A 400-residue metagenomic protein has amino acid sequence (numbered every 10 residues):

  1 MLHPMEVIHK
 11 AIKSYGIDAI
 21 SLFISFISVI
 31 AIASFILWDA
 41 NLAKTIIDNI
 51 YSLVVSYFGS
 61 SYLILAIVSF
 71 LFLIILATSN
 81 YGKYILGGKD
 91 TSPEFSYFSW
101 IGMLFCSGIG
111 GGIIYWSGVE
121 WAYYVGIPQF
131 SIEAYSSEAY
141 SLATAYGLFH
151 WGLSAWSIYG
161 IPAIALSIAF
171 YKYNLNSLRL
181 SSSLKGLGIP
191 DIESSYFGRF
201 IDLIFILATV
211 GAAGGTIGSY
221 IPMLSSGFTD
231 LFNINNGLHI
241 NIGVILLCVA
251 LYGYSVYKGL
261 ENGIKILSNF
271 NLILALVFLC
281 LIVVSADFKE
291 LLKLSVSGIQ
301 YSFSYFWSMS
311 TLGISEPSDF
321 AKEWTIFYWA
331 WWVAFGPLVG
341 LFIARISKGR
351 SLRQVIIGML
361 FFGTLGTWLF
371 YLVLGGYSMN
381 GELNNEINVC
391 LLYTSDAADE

Functional and structural regions predicted by a protein language model:
L2-Y135: N-terminal alpha-helical transmembrane segments of multi-pass membrane transport and channel/translocase proteins
V7-S14, A40-V54, L76-E94, A143-H150 (+5 more regions): Membrane-water interface regions at transmembrane-helix termini and the short interhelical loops of multi-pass membrane
Y15-G16, I27-L37, F70-F72, I109-I113 (+3 more regions): Helix-loop-helix module between adjacent transmembrane segments
F26, M103-G112, I158-P162, F205-G214 (+4 more regions): Selective recognition of specific alpha-helical transmembrane segments in multi-pass small-molecule
A31-A43, A66-N80, T216-S226, L231 (+2 more regions): Hydrophobic alpha-helical segments and their helix-loop junctions in multi-pass secondary transporters
L73-L76, K89-L178, L360, G366-L374 (+1 more regions): Membrane-interface helix-loop-helix modules in multi-pass membrane proteins
W116-F130, I282-Y305, T364-L392: Extracellular/periplasmic helix-exit of transmembrane alpha-helices
Y393-E400: Conserved small/polar residues in nucleotide/adenosyl-binding loops
